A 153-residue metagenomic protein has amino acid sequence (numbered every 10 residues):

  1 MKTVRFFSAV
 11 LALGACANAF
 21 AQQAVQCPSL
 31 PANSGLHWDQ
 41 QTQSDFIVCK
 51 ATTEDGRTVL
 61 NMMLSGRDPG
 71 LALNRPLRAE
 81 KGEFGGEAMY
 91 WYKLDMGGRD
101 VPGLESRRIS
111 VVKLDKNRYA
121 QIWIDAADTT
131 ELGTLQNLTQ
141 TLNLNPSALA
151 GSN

Functional and structural regions predicted by a protein language model:
M1-S8: Bacterial N-terminal signal peptides that target proteins for export
S8-V10, A21, L149-N153: Soluble, non-membrane globular domain cores that form compact, hydrophobic packing and curved binding surfaces
C16-A17: N-terminal signal peptide c-region/cleavage motif recognized by signal peptidases
Q22-A72, P102: Secretory pathway targeting signatures of secreted, lumenal, and periplasmic proteins
L30-H37, A120-N153: Surface-exposed amphipathic alpha-helical segments
P31-G35, T53-R57, G85-E87, V112-Y119: Short, solvent-exposed coil/turn segments at beta-strand boundaries
D68-P69, G98, A127-T130: Solvent-exposed loop/turn segments at secondary-structure junctions within structured extracellular/periplasmic domains
R75-N117: Signature of long, low-cysteine stretches enriched in small and polar/charged residues
